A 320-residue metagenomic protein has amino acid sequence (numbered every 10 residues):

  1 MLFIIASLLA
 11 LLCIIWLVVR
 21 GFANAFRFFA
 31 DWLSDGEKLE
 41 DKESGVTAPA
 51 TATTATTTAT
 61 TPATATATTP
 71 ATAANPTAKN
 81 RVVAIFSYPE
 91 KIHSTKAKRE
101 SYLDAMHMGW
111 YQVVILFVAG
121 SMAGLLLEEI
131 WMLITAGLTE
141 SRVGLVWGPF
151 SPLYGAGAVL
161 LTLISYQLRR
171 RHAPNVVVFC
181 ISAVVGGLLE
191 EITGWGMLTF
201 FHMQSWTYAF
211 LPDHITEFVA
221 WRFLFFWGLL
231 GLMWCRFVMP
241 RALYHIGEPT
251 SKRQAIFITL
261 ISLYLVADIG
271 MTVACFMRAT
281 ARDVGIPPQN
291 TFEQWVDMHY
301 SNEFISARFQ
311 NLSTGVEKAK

Functional and structural regions predicted by a protein language model:
M1-A52, T69-K320: Aromatic-rich, lipid-facing transmembrane alpha helices and their immediate juxtamembrane interface loops in integral
A52-P70: Low-complexity tandem-repeat tracts in intrinsically disordered regions
